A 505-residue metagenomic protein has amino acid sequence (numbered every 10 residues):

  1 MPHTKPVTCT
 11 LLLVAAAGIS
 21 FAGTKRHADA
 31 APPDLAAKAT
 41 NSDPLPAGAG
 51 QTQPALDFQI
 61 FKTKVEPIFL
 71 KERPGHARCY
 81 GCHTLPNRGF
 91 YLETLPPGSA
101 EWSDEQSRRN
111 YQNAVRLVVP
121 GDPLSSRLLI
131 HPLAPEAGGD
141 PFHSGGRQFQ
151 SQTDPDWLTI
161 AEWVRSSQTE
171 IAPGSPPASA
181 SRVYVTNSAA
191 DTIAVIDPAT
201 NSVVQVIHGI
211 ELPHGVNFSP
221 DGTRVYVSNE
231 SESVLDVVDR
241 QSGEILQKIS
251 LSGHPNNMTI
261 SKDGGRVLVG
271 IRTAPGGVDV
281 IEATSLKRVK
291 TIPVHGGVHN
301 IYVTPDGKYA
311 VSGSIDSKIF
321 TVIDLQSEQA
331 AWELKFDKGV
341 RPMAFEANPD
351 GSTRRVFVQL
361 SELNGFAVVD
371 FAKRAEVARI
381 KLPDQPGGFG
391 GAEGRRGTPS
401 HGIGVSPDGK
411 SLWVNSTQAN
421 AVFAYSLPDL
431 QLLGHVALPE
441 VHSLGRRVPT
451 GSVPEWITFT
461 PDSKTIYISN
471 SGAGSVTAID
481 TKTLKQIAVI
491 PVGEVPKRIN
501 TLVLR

Functional and structural regions predicted by a protein language model:
P2-T24: Sec-dependent N-terminal signal peptides
P6, H76-C79, T398: Mature extracytoplasmic/luminal segments of secretory-pathway proteins
P6, L13-A15, K64, L117 (+1 more regions): Detector for intrinsically disordered, low-structure N-terminal pre-sequences
P6, T10-L12, S42, D306 (+2 more regions): Serine/threonine-rich, low-complexity intrinsically disordered segments
V7, V14, A31, F218 (+1 more regions): Alpha-helical and His/Cys-centered functional microenvironments
G23-P176: Aromatic- and Gly/Pro-enriched helix-to-coil junctions and flexible linker segments
I171-R505: Predominantly soluble domains enriched in secretory-pathway, periplasmic, or organellar proteins
